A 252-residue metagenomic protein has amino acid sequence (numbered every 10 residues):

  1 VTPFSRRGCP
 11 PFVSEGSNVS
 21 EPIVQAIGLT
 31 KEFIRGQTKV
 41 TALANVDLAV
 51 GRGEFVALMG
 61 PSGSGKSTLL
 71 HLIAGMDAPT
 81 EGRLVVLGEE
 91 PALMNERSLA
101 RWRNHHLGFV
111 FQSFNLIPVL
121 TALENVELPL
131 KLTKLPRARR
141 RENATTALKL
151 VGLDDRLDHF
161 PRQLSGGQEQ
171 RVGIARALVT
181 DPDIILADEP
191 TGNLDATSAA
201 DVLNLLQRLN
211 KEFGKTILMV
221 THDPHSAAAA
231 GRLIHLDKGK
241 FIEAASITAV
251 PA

Functional and structural regions predicted by a protein language model:
V1-T2, N95: Intrinsically disordered, low-complexity regions enriched in Ser/Pro/Gly/Gln/His and often acidic
T2-E32, E243-A252: ABC-family P-loop ATPase nucleotide-binding domain
E21-F241: ABC family nucleotide-binding domain
